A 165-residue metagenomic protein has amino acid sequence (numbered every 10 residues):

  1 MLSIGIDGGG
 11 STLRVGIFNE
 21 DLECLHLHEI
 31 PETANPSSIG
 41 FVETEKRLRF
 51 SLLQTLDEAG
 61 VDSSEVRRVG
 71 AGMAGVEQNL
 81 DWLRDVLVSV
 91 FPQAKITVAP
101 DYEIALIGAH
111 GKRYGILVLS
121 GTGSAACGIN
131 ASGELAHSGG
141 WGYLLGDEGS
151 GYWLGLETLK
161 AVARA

Functional and structural regions predicted by a protein language model:
L2-K46, L135, G140: Short glycine-rich, Thr/Ser-proximal phosphate-binding strand/loop in the N-terminal lobe of ATP-dependent enzymes
S3-D7, V66-G70, T97, G115-L119 (+1 more regions): Short glycine-aspartate micro-motif
L13-F18, I107, L117-V118, S124-I129: Short beta-strand scaffold segments in enzyme catalytic cores
P36, L52-V98, A109-H110: Short beta-strand-loop/turn "lid" adjacent to the catalytic site in phosphate-handling enzymes
K46, I104, S124, Y152-K160: Residues on a specific face of well-ordered alpha-helices
L87-V88, I129, E134: Active-site phosphate-binding/coordination module
A94-V118, E134: Conserved phosphate-binding catalytic cores of ATP/NTP-utilizing and phosphoryl-transfer enzymes
E134-A165: Glycine-rich phosphate-binding loop plus the immediately following alpha-helix
